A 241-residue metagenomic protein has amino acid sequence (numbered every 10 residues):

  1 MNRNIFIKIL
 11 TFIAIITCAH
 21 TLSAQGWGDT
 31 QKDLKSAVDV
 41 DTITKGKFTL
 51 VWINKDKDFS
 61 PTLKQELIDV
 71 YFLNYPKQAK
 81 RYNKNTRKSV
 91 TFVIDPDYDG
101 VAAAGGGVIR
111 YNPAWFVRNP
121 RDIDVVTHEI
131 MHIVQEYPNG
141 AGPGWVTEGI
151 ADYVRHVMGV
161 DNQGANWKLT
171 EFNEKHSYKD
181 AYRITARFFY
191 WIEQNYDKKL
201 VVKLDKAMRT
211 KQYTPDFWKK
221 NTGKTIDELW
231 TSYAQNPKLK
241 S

Functional and structural regions predicted by a protein language model:
M1-G26: Bacterial Sec-dependent N-terminal signal peptides
G26-I130, T214-D216: Juxtacatalytic substrate-recognition/specificity segment
G26-K32, I192-S241: Pan-zinc metallopeptidase signature
P61-F72, F116-V125, A141, W145 (+4 more regions): Soluble non-cytosolic domains of exported or imported proteins
D69-P76, D124, D152, R187-Y190 (+3 more regions): Solvent-exposed, polar/charged alpha-helical surfaces in well-ordered, non-transmembrane soluble domains, broadly
N74, G142-T185: Post-HExxH zinc-binding segment in Zn-dependent metallohydrolases
A79-D95, P138-G144, Q163-T170, F189 (+1 more regions): Surface-exposed patches in mature extracellular/periplasmic domains of secreted proteins
D124-E136, E148-D152: Active-site recognition of the HExxH zinc-binding catalytic motif
